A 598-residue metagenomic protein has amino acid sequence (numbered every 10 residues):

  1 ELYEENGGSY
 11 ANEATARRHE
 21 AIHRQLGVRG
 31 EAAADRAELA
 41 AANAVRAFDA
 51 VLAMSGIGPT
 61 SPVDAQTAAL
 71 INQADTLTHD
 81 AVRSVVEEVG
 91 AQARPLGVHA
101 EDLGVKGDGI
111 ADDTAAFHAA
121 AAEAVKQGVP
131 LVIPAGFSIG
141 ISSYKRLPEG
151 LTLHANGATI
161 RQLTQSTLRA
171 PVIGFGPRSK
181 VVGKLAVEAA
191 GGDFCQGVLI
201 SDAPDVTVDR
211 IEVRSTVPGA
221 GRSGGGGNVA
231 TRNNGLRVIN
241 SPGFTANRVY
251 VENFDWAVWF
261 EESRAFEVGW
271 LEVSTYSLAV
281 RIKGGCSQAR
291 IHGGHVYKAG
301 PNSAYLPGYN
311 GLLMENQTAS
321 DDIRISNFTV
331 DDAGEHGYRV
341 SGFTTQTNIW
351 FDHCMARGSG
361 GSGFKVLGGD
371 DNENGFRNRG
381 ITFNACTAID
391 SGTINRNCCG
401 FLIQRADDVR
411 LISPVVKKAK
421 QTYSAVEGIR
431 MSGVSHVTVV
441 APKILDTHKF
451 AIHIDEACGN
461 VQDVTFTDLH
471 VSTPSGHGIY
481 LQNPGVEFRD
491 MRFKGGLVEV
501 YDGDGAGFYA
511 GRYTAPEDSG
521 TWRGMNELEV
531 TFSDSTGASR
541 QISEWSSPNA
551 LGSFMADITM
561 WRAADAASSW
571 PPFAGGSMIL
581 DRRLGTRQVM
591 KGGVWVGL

Functional and structural regions predicted by a protein language model:
E1-V105, T114-V132: Non-transmembrane elongated oligomeric "stalk/shaft" segments that connect baseplates/barrels to distal
L77, S84-V86, A91, V498 (+3 more regions): Low-complexity, small-hydrophobic/phenylalanine-enriched stretches that adopt extended beta/coil conformations used
D108, D112, N156, K591-G592: Acidic/polar residues in short coil/turn loops that connect beta-strands within repeat-based beta-sheet scaffolds
H118-R169, K184-G192: N-terminal extracellular ligand-recognition/capping segment immediately after the signal peptide
I141-S143, T164-I173, G191-L199, A220-V238 (+13 more regions): Extracellular beta-strand/beta-solenoid scaffold signature
N156-G157, P177-E188, P204-V217, P242-D255 (+13 more regions): Right-handed parallel beta-helix
G191-C195, Q541-I558, R582-L584, M590-V594: Trimeric beta-solenoid/beta-helix "fiber body" segments of extracellular/virion adhesins and depolymerases
A515-E517, S553-G585, V596-L598: Extracellular/surface-exposed low-complexity repeats and stalk/linker segments enriched in Gly/Pro and small polar
